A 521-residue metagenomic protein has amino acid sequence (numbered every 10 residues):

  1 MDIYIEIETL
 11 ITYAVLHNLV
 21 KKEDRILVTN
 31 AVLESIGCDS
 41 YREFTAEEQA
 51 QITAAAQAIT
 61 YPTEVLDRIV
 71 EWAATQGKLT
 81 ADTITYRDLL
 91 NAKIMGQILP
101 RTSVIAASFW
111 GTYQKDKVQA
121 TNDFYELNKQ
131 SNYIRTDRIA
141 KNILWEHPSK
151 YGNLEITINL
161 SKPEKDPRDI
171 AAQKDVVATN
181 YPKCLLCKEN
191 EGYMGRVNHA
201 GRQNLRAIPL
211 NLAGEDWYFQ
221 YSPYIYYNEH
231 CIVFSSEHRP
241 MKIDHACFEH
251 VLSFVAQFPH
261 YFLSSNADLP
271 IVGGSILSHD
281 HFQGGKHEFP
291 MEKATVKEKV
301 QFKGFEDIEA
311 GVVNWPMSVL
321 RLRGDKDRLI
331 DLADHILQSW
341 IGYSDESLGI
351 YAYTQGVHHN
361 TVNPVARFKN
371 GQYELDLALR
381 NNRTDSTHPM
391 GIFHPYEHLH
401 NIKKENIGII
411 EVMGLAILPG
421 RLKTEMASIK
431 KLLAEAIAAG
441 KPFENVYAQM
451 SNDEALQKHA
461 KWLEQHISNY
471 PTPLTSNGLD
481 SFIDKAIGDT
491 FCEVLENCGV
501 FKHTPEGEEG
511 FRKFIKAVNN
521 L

Functional and structural regions predicted by a protein language model:
M1-V233, E237-P240, N314-P316, I330-D334 (+1 more regions): Active-site microenvironments that recognize anionic phosphate/pyrophosphate groups
N204-R206, S236-L263: Helical scaffold of the NTase/Pol beta-like nucleotidyltransferase catalytic core
N228, H260-F262, S275-L277, P290 (+2 more regions): Coil-to-beta-strand transition motifs
A246, V255-S275, G284-S344: Catalytic or ion-translocation cores adjacent to nucleophile or general acid/base/metal-coordination motifs in diverse
P270-S278, Q355-T361: Beta-rich nucleic-acid/ligand-interaction surfaces
